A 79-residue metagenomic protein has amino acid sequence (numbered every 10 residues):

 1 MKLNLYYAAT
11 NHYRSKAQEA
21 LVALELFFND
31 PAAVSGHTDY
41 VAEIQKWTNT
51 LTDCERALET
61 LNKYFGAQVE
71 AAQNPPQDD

Functional and structural regions predicted by a protein language model:
M1-D79: Extended, charge-rich alpha-helical interface modules
